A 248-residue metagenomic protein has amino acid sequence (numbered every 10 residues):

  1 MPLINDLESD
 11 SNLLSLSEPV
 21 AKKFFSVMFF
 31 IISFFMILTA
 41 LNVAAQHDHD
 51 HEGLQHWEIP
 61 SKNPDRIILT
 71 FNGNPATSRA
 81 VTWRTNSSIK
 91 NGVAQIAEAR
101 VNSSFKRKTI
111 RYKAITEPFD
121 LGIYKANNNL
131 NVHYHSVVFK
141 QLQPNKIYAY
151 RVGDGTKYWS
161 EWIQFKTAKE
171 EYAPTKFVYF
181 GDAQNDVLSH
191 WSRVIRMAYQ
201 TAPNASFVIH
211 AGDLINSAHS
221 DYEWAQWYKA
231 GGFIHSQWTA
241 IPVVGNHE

Functional and structural regions predicted by a protein language model:
M1-K23: N-terminal secretory signal peptides that target proteins for export/translocation
P2-L3, K22-Y179, Q200-T201: Acidic, histidine-bearing metal-coordination/catalytic regions of metal-dependent phosphoesterases
D10-N12, E18, A94-V101, H247: Short linear, low-complexity motifs centered on an aromatic residue
S11-E18, S104, L188, H219: A ubiquitous, low-specificity "background" feature that marks scattered single residues across proteins without
E18-P19, N42, S206: General helical secondary-structure elements
G153, E170-E248: Active-site neighborhood of divalent metal-dependent phosphoester/pyrophosphate hydrolases
